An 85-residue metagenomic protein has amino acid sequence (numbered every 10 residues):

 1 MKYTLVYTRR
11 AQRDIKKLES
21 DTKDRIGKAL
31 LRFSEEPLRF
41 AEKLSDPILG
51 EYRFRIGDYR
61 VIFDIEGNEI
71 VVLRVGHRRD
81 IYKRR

Functional and structural regions predicted by a protein language model:
K2-R13, K17-D24, I56-Y59, D64-R85: Enriched for short, Lys/Arg-rich terminal
L30-F54: A short, surface-exposed loop/turn module that caps and links secondary-structure elements
